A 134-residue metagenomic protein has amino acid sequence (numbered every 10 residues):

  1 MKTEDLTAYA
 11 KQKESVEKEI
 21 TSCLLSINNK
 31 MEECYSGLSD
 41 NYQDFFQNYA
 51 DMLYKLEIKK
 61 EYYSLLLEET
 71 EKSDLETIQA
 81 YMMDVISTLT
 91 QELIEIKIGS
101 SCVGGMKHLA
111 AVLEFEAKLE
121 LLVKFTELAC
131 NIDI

Functional and structural regions predicted by a protein language model:
K2-Y9, L66-D84: Intrinsic disorder/low-complexity detector
A8, Q12-S15, N41, N48 (+3 more regions): Residue preference for a single heptad-register face of alpha-helical coiled-coils
Y9-S36, L56-K59, I78-I98: Short amphipathic alpha-helical heptad-repeat segments
K30-F45, T70, I96-V103: Secondary-structure edge/capping motif, primarily at the C-terminal ends of alpha-helices and the immediately following
Q43-I58, M106-E120: Short, charged, amphipathic alpha-helical segments
L53-L75, L122-D133: Repeat-associated, polar segments at repeat-unit boundaries in modular proteins
T90-I134: Amphipathic alpha-helical binding modules
